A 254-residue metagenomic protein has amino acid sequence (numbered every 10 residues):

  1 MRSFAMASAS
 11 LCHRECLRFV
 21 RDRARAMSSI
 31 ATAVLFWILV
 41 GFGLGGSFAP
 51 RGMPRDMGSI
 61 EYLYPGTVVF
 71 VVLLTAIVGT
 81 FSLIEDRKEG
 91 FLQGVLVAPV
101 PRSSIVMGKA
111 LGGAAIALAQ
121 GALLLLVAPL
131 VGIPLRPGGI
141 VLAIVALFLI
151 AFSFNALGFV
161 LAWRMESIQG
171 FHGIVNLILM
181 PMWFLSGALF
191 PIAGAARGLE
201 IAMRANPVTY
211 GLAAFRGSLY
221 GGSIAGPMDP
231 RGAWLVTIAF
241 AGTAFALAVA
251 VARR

Functional and structural regions predicted by a protein language model:
M1-H13, G198-T209: Short, membrane-interfacial amphipathic segments enriched in basic
H13-V34, R231: Membrane-interface helix starts
R18, R51-P54, W183-G242: Membrane-interfacial helix-loop-helix junctions in multi-pass membrane proteins
R23-A24, E61, S103, Q169 (+2 more regions): Residues that define the loop-to-transmembrane-helix transition and helix capping in multi-pass membrane transporters
A26-L35, E166-G187: Pore- or pathway-lining transmembrane helices of multi-pass membrane proteins that form conduits for solutes/ions
A31, L35-V40, G58-V131, F152 (+2 more regions): Hydrophobic alpha-helical transmembrane segments of multi-pass membrane transport proteins
V40-A49, L74, A128-R136, W163-S167 (+3 more regions): Short helix-capping/hinge motifs at transmembrane helix termini and TM-loop junctions
R102-N176, A225-V249: Alpha-helical transmembrane segments and their short interhelical loops
